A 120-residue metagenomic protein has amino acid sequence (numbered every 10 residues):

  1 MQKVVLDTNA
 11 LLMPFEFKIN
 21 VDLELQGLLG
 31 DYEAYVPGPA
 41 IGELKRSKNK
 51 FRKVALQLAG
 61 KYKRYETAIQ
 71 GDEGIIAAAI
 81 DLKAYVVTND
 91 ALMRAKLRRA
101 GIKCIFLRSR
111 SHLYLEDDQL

Functional and structural regions predicted by a protein language model:
M1-Y62: Domain-level signal for Mg2+-assisted phosphodiester chemistry and nucleotide/NA-binding surfaces in nucleic-acid
Y35-L120: Nuclease catalytic cores that cleave nucleic-acid phosphodiester bonds, predominantly acidic two-metal-ion
